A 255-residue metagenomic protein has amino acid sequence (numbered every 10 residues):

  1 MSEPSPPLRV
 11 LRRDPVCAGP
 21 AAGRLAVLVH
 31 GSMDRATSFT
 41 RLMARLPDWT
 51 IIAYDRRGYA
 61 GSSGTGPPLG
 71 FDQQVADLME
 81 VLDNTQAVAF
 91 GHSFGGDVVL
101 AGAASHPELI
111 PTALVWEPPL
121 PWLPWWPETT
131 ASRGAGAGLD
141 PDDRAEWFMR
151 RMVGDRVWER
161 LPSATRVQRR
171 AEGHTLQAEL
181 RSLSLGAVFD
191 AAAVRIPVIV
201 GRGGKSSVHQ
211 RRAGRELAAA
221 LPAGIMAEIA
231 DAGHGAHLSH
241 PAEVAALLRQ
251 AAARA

Functional and structural regions predicted by a protein language model:
P6-G64: Conserved HGGG/HGGXW glycine-rich cap/lid loop of the alpha/beta-hydrolase fold
L28-G31, S93, G203: Glycine-rich His-Gly loop
R41-A44, T50-F90, A246: Active-site loop/oxyanion-hole signature of alpha/beta-hydrolase fold enzymes
Y54-G58, P118, D231: Active-site loop/turn elements of alpha/beta-hydrolase fold enzymes, especially the short glycine-/histidine-rich
G91, G95, V99: Gly/Ala-rich beta-loop-alpha elbow adjacent to hydrolase catalytic centers
L100-L139: Flexible "cap/lid" loop of the alpha/beta hydrolase fold
T165-A220, I225-E228: Conserved serine/cysteine hydrolase catalytic core
I229-A242: Catalytic histidine-centered segment of alpha/beta-hydrolase-like enzymes
